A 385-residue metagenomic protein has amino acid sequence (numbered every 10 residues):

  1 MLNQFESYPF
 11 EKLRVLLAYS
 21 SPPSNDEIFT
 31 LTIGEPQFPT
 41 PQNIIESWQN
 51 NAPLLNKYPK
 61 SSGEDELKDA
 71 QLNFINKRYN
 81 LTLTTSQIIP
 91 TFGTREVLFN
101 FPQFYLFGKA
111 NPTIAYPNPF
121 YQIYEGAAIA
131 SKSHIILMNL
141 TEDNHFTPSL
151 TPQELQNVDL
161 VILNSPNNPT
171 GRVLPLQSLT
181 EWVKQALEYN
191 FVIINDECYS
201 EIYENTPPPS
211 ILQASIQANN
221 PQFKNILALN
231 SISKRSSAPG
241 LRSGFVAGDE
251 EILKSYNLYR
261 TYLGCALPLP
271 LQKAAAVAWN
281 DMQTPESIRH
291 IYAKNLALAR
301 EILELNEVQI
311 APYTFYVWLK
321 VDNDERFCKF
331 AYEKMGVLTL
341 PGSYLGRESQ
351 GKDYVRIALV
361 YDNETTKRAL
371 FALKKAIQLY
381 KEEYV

Functional and structural regions predicted by a protein language model:
M1-P9, Y19-N51, E66, N76 (+1 more regions): PLP-dependent class I/II
L55, A70-N73: Glycine-rich loop-to-alpha-helix module at the N-terminal edge of alpha/beta enzyme cores
Y58-S61: Membrane-proximal lumenal/periplasmic loop motifs of glycosylation machinery
